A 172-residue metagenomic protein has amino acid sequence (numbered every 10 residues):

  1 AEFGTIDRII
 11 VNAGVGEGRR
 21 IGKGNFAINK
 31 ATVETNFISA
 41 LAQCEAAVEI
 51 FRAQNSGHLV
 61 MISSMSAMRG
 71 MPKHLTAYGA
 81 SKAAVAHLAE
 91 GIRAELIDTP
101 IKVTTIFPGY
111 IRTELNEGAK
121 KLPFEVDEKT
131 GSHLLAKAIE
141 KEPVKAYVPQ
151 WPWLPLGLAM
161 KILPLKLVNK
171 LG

Functional and structural regions predicted by a protein language model:
A13-E17: Conserved NAD(P)H cofactor-binding loop of Rossmann-fold oxidoreductase domains
R20-G22, I28-V33: Substrate-binding pocket helix/loop in short-chain dehydrogenase/reductase
C44, S81: Active-site helix of classical SDR
E49, A94-D98: Alpha-helical segment proximal to the catalytic Tyr-Lys
S64: Residue(s) in the substrate-gating loop at a strand-loop-helix junction that position the organic substrate next
M71-A77, G91: Active-site loop-to-helix junction immediately N-terminal to the catalytic Tyr of the SDR YXXXK motif in Rossmann-fold
T105, K120-G157: C-terminal helical subdomain
